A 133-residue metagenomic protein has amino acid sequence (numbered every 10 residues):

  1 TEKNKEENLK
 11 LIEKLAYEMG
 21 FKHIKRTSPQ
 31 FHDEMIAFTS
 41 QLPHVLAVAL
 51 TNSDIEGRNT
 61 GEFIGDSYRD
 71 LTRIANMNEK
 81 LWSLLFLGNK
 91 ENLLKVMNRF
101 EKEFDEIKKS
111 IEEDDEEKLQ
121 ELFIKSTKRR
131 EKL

Functional and structural regions predicted by a protein language model:
T1-I74: Internal alpha-helical scaffold of NAD(P)-dependent oxidoreductase catalytic cores
N59-R129: Interdomain hinge/lid region at the active-site interface of Rossmann-like NAD(P)-dependent oxidoreductases
K132-L133: Amphipathic alpha-helical coiled-coil segments
